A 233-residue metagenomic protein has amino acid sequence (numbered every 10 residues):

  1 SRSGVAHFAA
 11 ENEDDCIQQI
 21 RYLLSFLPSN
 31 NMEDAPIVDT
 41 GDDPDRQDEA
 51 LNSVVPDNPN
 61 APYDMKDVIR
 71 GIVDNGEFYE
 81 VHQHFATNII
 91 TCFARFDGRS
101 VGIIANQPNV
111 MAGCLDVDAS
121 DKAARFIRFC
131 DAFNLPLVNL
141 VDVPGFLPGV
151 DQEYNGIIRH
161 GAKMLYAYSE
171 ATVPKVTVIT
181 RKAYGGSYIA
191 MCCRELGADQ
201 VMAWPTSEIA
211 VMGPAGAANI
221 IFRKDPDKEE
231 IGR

Functional and structural regions predicted by a protein language model:
S1-R233: Ligand-binding clefts of soluble mixed alpha/beta catalytic domains
